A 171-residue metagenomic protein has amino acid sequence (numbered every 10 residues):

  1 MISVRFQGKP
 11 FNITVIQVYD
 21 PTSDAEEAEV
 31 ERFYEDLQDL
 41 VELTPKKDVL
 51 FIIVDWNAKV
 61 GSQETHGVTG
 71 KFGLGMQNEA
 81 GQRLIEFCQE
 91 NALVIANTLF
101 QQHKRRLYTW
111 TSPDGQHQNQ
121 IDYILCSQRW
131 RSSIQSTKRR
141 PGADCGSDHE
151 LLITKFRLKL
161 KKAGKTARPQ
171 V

Functional and structural regions predicted by a protein language model:
M1-V171: A shared catalytic/ligand-binding motif for oxyanion handling
